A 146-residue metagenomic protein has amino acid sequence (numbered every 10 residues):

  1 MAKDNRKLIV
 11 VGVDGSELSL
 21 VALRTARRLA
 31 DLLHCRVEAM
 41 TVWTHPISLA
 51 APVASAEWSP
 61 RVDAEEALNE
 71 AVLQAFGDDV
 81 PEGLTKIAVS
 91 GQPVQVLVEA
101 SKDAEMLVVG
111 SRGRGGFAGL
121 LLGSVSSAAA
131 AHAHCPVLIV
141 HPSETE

Functional and structural regions predicted by a protein language model:
M1-N5, L18, L32, Q74-L107 (+1 more regions): Structural beta-alpha unit
A2-V53: Small/aliphatic-rich secondary-structure junction motif
E38-M40, T85-V89, L138: General small-molecule cofactor/ligand-binding pocket signal
A54-W58, A104-E105: Short, hinge-like loop/turn segments at secondary-structure boundaries
A56-A67: A short acidic, glycine-rich active-site loop that binds or catalyzes chemistry on phosphate/adenosine moieties
M106-H132, P142, E146: Glycine-rich, Arg-bearing micro-motifs that act as flexible, cationic patches
